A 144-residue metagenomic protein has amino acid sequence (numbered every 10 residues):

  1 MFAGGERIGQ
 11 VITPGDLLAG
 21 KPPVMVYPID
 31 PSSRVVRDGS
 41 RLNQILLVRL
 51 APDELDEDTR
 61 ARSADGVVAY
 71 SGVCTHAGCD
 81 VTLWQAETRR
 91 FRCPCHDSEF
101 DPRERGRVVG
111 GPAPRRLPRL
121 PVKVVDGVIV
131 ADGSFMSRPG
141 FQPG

Functional and structural regions predicted by a protein language model:
M1-W84, V124-G144: N-terminal pre-ligand scaffold of iron-sulfur
A69, T88-R90, D101: Disulfide-bonded cysteine motifs in exported proteins
G78, R90, D97-E99, V128: Structural motif
T82-Q85, P102-R105: Short Cys/His-rich "knuckle" micro-motifs
T88-D97, R107-L117: Short cysteine/histidine-rich metal-coordination sites, predominantly Zn2+-binding motifs
L120-P121: Extracellular disulfide-bonded cysteine-rich modules/repeats
